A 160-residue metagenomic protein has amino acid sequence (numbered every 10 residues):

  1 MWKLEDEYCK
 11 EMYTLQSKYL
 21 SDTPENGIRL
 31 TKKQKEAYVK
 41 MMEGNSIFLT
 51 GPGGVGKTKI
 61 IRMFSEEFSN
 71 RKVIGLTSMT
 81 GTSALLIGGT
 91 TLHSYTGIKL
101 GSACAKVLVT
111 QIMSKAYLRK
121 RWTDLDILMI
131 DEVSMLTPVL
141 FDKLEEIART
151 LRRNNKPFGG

Functional and structural regions predicted by a protein language model:
M1-G160: Conserved ATP-binding/catalytic motifs of P-loop helicase motor domains
